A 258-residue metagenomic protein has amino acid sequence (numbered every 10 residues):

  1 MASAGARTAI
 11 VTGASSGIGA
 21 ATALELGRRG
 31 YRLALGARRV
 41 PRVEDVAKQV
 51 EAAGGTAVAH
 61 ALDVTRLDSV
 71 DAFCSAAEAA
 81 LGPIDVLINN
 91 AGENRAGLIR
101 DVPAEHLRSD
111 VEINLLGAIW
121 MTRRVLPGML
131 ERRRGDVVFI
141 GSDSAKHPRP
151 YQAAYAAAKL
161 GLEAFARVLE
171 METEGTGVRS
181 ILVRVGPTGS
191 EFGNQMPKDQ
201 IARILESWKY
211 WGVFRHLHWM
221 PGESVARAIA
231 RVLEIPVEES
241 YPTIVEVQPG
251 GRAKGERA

Functional and structural regions predicted by a protein language model:
S15-S16: Conserved glycine-rich cofactor-binding loop
R29-E44: Conserved glycine-rich Rossmann-like NAD(P)H-binding loop of the short-chain dehydrogenase/reductase
V40, A61-A72, A104: The beta1-alpha1 cofactor-binding region of Rossmann-like NAD(H)/NADP(H)-dependent oxidoreductases
L98-I99, H106-V111: Substrate-binding pocket helix/loop in short-chain dehydrogenase/reductase
T122, A158: Active-site helix of classical SDR
S142: Residue(s) in the substrate-gating loop at a strand-loop-helix junction that position the organic substrate next
L182-V183, I201-G255: C-terminal helical subdomain
